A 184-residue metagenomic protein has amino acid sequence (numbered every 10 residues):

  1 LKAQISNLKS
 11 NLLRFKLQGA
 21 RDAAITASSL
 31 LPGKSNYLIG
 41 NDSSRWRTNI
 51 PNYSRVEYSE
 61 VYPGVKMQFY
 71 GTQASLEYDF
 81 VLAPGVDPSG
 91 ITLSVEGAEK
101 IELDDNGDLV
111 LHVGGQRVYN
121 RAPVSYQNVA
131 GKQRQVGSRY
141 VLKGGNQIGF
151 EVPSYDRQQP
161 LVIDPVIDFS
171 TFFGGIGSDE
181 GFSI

Functional and structural regions predicted by a protein language model:
L1-G177, S183: Residues that cap or anchor secondary-structure elements
